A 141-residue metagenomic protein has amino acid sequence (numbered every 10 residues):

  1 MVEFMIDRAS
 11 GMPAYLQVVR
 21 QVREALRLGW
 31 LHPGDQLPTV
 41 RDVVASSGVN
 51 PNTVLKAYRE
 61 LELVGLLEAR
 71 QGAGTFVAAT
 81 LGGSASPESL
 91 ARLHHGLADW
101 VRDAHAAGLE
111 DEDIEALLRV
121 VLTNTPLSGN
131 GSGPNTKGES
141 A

Functional and structural regions predicted by a protein language model:
M1-Q36, D42, A91, H95 (+1 more regions): Extreme N-terminal segment that seeds HTH/winged-HTH DNA-binding domains in transcriptional regulators
Y15, T39, A73-L90: Short, cationic-aromatic polyanion-contact patches
V22, Y58-R59: Short, hydrophobic-biased segments on the C-terminal half of alpha helices that form "recognition helices"
W30-D35, E62-G72, A78-T80: Beta-hairpin "wing" of winged helix-turn-helix
Q36-S47, L61: A short alpha-helical element within helix-turn-helix/winged-helix DNA-binding domains across DNA-binding proteins
S46, L63-L66, A107, N124: Residue cluster at the C-terminal edge of the helix-turn-helix DNA-binding motif
